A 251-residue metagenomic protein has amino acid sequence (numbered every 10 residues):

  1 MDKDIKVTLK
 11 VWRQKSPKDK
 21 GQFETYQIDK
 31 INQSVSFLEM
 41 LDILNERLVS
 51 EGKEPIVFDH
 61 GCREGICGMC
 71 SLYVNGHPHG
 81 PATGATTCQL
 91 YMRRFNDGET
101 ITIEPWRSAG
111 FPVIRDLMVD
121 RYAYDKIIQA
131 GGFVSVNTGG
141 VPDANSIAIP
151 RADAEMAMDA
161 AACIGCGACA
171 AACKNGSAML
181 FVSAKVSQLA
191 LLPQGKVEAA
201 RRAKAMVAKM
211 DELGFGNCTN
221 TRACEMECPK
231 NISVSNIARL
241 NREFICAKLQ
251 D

Functional and structural regions predicted by a protein language model:
D4-Q27: Eukaryote-biased recognition of intrinsically disordered, low-complexity regulatory segments
W12, D29, V74-G76: Short strand-turn-strand beta-turns centered on an Asx-Gly dipeptide
E24-S36: Short, contiguous acidic and Ser/Thr-rich linear segments
V35-E54, E99-D251: Ferredoxin-type iron-sulfur electron-transfer modules in oxidoreductases and energy-metabolism complexes
K53-E54, M69-Y73: Long, hydrophobic/aromatic-enriched structural stretches that serve as scaffold segments
V57-M69: Short, structured protein-protein interaction patches enriched in aromatics and acidic/basic residues, typified by
V74-G98, I103: Glycine-rich phosphate/adenylate-binding loop and adjacent beta-alpha elements of nucleotide- or dinucleotide-binding
